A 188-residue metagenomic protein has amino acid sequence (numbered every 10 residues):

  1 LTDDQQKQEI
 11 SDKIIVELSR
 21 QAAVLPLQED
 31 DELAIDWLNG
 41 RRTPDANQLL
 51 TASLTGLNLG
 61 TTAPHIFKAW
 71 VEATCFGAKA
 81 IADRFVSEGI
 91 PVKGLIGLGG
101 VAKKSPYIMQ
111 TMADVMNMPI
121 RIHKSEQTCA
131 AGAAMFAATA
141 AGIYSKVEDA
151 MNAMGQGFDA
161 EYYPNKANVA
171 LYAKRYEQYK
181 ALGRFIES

Functional and structural regions predicted by a protein language model:
L1-S188: Glycine/Thr-rich phosphate-binding loops that ligate phosphate moieties of nucleotide and other phosphorylated ligands
